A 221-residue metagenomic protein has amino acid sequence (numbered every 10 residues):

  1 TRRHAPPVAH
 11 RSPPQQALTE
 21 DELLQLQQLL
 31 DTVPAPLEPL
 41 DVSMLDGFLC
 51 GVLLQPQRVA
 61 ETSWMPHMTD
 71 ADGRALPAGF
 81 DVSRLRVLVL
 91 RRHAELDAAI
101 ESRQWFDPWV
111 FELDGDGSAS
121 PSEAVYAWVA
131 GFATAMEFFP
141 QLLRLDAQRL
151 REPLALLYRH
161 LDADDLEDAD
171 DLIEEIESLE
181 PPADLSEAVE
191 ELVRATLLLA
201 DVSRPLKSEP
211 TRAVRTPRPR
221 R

Functional and structural regions predicted by a protein language model:
T1-V129, A133-R221: Domain-length accessory/inserted modules outside core catalytic folds
